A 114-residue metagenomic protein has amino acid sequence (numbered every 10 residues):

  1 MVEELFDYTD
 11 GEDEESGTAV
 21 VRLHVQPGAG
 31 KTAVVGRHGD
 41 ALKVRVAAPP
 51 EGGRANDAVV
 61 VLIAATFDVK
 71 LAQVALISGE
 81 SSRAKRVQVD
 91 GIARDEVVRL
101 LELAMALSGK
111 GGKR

Functional and structural regions predicted by a protein language model:
M1-V61, V69-L71, A75-R114: Contiguous, often N-terminal, cationic amphipathic patches that form binding interfaces
